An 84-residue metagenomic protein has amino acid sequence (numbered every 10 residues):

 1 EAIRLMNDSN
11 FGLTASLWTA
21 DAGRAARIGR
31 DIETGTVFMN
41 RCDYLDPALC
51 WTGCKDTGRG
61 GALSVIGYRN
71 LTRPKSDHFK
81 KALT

Functional and structural regions predicted by a protein language model:
E1-T84: Conserved C-terminal structural/oligomerization subdomain of aldehyde/semialdehyde dehydrogenase
